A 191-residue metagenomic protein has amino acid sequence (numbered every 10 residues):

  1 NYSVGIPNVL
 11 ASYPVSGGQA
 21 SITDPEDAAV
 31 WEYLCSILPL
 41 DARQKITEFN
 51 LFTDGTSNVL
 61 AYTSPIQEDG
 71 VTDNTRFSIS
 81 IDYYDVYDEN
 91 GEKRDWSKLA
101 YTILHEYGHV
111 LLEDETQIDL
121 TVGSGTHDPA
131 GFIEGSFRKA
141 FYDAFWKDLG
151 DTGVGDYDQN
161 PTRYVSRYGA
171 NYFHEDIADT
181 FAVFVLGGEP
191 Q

Functional and structural regions predicted by a protein language model:
N1-S3: Short, compositionally biased "basic patch" segments
G5-R76: Auxiliary, metal-adjacent structural segments of Zn-dependent hydrolase domains
T47-Q191: Active-site-flanking segments in enzyme catalytic domains
